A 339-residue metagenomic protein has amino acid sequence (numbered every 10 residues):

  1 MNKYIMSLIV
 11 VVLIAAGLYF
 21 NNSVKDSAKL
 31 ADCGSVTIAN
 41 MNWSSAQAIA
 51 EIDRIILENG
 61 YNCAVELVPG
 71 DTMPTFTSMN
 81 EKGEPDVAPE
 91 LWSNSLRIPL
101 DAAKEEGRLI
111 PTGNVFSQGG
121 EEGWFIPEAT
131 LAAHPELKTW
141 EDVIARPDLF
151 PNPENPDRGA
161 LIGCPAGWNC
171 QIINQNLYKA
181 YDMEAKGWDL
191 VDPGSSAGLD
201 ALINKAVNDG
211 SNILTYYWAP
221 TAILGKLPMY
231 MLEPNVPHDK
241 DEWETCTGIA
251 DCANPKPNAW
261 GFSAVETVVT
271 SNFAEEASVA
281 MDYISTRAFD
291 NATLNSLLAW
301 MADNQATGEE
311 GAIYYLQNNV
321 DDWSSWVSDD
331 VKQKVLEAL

Functional and structural regions predicted by a protein language model:
V24-T37, F150-R158, S324-W326: Immediate post-signal peptide segment of exported/extracytoplasmic ligand-binding proteins
L30-S45, C63-V68, R158-I162, I284: Short, well-ordered beta-strand elements
S44-C63, L177: Short, polar/charged alpha-helical segment
S45, Q171-D189, P193-N208, A222-L224 (+1 more regions): An extracytoplasmic/periplasmic, membrane-proximal ligand-sensing/linker region
T77-S78, P85-W92, I162-W243: Ligand-binding pocket segment of bilobal, Venus flytrap-like solute-binding proteins
R108-I162: A conserved helix-loop-strand patch within extracytoplasmic ligand-binding domains of the periplasmic binding
E121-A132, S263-E276, A299-W300: A bilobed periplasmic-binding-protein/Venus flytrap-type ligand-binding module shared by bacterial periplasmic
G225-A288: C-terminal lobe and pocket-closing loops of periplasmic/extracytoplasmic Venus-flytrap solute-binding proteins
